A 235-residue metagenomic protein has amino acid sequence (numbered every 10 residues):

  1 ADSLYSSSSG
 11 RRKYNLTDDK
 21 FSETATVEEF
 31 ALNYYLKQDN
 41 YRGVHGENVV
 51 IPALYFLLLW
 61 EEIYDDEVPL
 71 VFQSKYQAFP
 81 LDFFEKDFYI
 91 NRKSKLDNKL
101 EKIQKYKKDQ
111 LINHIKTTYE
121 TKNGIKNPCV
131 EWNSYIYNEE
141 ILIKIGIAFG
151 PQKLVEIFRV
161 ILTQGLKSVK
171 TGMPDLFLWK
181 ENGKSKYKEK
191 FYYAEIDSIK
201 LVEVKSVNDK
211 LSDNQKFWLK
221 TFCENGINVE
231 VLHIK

Functional and structural regions predicted by a protein language model:
A1-K170, L211: Nuclease catalytic cores
D39, C223-G226: Glycine-centered loop/turn motif at secondary-structure junctions
G43, I112-N113, K188, A194 (+1 more regions): Generic preference for hydrophobic/aromatic residues in regular secondary structure cores
L54, N138-I161, D175-N208, N214: Conserved catalytic cores of phosphodiester-cleaving nucleases, focusing on short active-site segments
K180, D197-L201, N225-K235: Nucleic-acid nuclease catalytic cores
N214-C223: Short, charged, amphipathic alpha-helix that recurs within catalytic cores of restriction-modification and other
